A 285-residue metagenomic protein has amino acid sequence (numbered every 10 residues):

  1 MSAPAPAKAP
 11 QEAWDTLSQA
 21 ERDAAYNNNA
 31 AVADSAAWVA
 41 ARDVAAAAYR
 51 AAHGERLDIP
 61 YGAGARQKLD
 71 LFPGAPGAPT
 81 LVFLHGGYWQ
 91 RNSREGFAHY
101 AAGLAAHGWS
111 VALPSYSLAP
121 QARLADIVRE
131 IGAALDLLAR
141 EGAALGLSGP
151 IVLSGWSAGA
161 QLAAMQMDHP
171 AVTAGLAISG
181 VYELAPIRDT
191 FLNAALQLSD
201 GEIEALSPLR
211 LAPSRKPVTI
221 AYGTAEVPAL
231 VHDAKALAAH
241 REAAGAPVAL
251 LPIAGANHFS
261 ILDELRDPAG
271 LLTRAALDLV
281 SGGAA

Functional and structural regions predicted by a protein language model:
E21, A25-P76: N-terminal cap/lid segment of alpha/beta-hydrolase-fold proteins
A78-G87: Short beta-strand element of the alpha/beta-hydrolase
L84, I178, I253-A256: Alpha/beta-hydrolase
Y88, Y116-P120, Y182, N257: Alpha/beta-hydrolase active-site loop signature
N92-A101, A112-P150, D267: Catalytic nucleophile-loop/oxyanion-hole region of alpha/beta-hydrolase and closely related hydrolase-like folds
A133-A195, I203: Primarily recognizes the serine-hydrolase "nucleophile elbow" in alpha/beta-hydrolase and SGNH/GDSL folds
A174-G180, I187-D189, D200-A239: The feature captures the conserved acid-bearing segment of alpha/beta-hydrolase catalytic domains
K235, E242-A285: C-terminal catalytic histidine-bearing segment of alpha/beta-hydrolase fold enzymes
